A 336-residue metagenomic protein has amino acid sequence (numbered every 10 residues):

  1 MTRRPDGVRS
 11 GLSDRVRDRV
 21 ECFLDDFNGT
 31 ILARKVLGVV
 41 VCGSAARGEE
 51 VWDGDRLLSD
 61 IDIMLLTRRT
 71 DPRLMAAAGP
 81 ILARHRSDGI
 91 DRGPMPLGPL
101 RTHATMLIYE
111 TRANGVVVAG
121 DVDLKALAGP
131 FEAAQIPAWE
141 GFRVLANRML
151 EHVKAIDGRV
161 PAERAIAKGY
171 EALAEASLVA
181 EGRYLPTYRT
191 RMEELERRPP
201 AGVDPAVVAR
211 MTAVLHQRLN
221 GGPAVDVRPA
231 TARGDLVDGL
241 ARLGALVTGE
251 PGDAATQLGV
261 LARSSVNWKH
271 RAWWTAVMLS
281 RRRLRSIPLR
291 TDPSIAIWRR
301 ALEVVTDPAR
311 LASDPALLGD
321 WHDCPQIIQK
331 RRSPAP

Functional and structural regions predicted by a protein language model:
M1-C42, P336: Helical scaffold of the NTase/Pol beta-like nucleotidyltransferase catalytic core
T2-R4, I156-G158, T212-P336: Terminal (often C-terminal) interaction modules
R4-R15, M75-E181, L185-V203, V227-P229 (+1 more regions): Conserved NTP/Mg2+-binding pocket subregion across the NTase superfamily
D18-L24, S44-R47, R73-A77, L100-R101: Short amphipathic alpha-helical surface micro-motifs
L24-I61, L66-D71: Active-site nucleotide-donor binding segment shared across nucleotidyl transfer reactions
V40, M64, R112, Y170 (+2 more regions): Residue-level recognition of well-ordered secondary-structure positions
P200-V214: Short, well-ordered alpha-helical segments that carry or flank key catalytic/ligand-binding motifs at enzyme/regulatory
